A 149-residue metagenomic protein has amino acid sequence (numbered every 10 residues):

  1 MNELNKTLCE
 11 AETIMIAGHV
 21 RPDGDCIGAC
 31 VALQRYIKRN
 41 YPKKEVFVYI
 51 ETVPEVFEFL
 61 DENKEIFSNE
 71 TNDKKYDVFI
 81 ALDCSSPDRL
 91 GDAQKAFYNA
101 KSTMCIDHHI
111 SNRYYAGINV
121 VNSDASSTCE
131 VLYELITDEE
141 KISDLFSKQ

Functional and structural regions predicted by a protein language model:
M1-Q149: Replace "Mg2+/Mn2+-dependent" with "divalent metal-dependent
